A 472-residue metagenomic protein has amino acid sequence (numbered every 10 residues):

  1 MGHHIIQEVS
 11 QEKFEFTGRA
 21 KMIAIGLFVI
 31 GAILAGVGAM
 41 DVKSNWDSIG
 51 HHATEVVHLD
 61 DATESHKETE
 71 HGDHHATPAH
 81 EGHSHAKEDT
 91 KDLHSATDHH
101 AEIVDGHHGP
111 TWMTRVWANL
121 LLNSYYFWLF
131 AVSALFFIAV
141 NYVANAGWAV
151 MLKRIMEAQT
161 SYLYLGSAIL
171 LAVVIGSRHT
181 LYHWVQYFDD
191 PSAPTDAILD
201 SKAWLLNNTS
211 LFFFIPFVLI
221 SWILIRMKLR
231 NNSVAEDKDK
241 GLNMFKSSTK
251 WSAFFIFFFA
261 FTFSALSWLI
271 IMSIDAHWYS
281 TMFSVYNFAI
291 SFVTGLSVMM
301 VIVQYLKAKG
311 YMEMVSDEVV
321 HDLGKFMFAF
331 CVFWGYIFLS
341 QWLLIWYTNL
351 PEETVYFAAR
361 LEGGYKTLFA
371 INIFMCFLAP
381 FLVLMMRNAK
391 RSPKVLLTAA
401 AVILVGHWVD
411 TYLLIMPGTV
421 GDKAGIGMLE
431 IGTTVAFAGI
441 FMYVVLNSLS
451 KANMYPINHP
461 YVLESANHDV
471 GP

Functional and structural regions predicted by a protein language model:
E15-L27, W112-S133, F137, W148-G166 (+5 more regions): Membrane-entry segments of alpha-helical transmembrane domains in multi-pass membrane proteins
A39-H58, S124-E236, F255: Transmembrane-helix bundle segments that line or gate the permeation/cavity pathway in multi-pass membrane proteins
M40-W117: Low-complexity, proline/glycine-enriched hydrophobic segments characteristic of transmembrane helices
K67-E70, A76, S84-A86, L93-V104 (+2 more regions): Long, contiguous internal "core" modules enriched in hydrophobic/ aromatic residues
A131-F136, A168-I169, F213-R226, A289-Q304 (+2 more regions): Hydrophobic cores of alpha-helical transmembrane segments in multi-pass inner/ER membrane proteins, independent
L170, K394-V405: Central hydrophobic cores of alpha-helical transmembrane segments in multi-pass integral membrane proteins
F283-N287, E352-I373, G421-V445, L449: Membrane-interface transmembrane-helix boundary segments in multi-pass integral membrane proteins
Y455-P472: Short, highly charged, low-complexity non-transmembrane loops/tails of multi-pass membrane proteins
